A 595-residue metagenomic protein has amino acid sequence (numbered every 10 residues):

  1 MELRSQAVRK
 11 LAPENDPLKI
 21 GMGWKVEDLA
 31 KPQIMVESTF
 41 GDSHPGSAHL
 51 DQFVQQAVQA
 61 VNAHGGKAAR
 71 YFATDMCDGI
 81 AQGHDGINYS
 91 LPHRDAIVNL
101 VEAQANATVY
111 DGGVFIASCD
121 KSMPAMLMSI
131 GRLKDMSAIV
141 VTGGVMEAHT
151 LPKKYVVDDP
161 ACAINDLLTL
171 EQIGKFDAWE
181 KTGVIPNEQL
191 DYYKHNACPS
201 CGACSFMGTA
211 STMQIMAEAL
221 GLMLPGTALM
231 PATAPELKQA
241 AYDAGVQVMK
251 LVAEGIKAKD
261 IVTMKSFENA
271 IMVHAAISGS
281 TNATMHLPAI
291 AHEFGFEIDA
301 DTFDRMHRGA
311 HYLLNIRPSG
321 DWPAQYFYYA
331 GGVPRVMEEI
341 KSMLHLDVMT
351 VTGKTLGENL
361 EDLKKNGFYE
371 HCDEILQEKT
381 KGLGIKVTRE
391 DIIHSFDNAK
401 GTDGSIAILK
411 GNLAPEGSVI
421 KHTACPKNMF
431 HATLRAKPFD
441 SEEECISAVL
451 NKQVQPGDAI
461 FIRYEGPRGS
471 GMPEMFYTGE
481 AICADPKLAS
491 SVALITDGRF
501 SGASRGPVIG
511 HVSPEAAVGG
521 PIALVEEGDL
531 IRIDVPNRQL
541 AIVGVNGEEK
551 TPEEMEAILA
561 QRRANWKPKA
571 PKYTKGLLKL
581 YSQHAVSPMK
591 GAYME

Functional and structural regions predicted by a protein language model:
M1-G46, F53-A73, G79, D85-S90 (+5 more regions): Catalytic or ion-coupling anion/metal-binding cores of large enzyme and transporter domains
S90-N99: Glycine-rich, highly charged phosphate/nucleotide-binding loops
A105-M126, A138-T142: A short, small-residue-rich loop immediately preceding and capping a beta-strand
